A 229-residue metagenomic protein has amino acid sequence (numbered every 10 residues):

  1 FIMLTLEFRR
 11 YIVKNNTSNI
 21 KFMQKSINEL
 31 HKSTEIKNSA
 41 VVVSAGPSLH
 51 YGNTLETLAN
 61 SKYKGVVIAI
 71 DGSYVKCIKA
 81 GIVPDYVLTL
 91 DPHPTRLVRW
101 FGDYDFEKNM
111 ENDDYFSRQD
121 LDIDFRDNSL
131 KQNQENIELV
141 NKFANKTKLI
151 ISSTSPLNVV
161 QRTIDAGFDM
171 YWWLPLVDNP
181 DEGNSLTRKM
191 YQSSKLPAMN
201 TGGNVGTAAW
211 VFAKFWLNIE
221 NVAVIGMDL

Functional and structural regions predicted by a protein language model:
F1-G65, V75-L88, P94-W172, L196: N-terminal donor/sugar-recognition subdomains of glycan-related enzymes, prototypically the membrane-proximal stem
A45, G202, M227: Glycine-rich Rossmann-fold phosphate-binding loop(s) that bind the pyrophosphate of adenine dinucleotide cofactors
A69-I70, A209: Extended, hydrophobic alpha-helical segments in both membrane/secreted and soluble proteins
V75-I82, F212-E220: Alpha-helix C-terminal capping segments
H93, D228-L229: Catalytic metal-binding/acid-base residues of hydrolase active sites
N128-K131, I137-E138, S155-I219: Active-site/ligand-binding-proximal alpha/beta "capping" segment
T154, M227-D228: Histidine- and/or cysteine-centered catalytic micro-motif in compact active-site loops
